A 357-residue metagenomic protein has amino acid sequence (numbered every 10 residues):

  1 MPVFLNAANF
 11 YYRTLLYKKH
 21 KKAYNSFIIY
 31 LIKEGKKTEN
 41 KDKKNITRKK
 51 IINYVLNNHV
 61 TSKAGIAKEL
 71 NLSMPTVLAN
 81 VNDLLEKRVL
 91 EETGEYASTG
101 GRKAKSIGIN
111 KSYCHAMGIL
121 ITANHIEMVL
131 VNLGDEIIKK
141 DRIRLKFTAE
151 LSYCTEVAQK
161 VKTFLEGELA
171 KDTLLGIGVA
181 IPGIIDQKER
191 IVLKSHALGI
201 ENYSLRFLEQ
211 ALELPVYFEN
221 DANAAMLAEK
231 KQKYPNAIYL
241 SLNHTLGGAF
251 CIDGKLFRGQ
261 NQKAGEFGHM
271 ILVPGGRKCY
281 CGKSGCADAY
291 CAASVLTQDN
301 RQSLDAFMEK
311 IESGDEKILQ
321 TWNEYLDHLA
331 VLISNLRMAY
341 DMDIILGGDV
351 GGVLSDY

Functional and structural regions predicted by a protein language model:
V3, A7, K18-K21: Short hydrophobic alpha-helical segments enriched in small aliphatic residues
T14-K68: Extreme N-terminal segment that seeds HTH/winged-HTH DNA-binding domains in transcriptional regulators
V60-E92: N-terminal helix-turn-helix
E92-A116, V216-Y239: Conserved phosphate-binding catalytic cores of ATP/NTP-utilizing and phosphoryl-transfer enzymes
G101-K139, Y239-C251: Gly/Thr-rich phosphate-binding beta-strand-loop-beta motif of the actin/hexokinase/Hsp70
K140-R142, R206, E213-E312, E316: Glycine/GP-enriched mid-protein hinge/lid loop-to-helix segment characteristic of carbohydrate kinases
D141-N236, D356-Y357: Glycine-rich phosphate-binding loop and adjoining helix at the ATP-binding site of ATP-dependent phosphoryl-transfer
S152-A170, A287-Y290, Q298-S355: Adenine-nucleotide phosphate-binding core of ATP-dependent small-molecule kinases
